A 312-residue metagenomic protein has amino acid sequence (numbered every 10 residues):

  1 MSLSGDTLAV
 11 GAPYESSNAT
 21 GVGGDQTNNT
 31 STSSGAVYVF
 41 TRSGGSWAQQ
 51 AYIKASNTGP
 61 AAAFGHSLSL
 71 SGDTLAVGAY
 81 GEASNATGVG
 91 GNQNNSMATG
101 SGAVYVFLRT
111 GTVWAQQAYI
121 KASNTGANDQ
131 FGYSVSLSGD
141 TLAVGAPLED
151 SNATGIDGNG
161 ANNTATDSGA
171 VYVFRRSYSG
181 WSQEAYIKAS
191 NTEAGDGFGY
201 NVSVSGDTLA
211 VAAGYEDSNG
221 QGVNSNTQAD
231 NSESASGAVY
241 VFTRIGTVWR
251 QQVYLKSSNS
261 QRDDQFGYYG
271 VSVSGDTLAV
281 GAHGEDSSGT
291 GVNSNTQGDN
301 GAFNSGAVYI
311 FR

Functional and structural regions predicted by a protein language model:
M1-R312: Conserved beta-strand/short-helix segments that make up beta-rich extracellular adhesion/recognition modules
